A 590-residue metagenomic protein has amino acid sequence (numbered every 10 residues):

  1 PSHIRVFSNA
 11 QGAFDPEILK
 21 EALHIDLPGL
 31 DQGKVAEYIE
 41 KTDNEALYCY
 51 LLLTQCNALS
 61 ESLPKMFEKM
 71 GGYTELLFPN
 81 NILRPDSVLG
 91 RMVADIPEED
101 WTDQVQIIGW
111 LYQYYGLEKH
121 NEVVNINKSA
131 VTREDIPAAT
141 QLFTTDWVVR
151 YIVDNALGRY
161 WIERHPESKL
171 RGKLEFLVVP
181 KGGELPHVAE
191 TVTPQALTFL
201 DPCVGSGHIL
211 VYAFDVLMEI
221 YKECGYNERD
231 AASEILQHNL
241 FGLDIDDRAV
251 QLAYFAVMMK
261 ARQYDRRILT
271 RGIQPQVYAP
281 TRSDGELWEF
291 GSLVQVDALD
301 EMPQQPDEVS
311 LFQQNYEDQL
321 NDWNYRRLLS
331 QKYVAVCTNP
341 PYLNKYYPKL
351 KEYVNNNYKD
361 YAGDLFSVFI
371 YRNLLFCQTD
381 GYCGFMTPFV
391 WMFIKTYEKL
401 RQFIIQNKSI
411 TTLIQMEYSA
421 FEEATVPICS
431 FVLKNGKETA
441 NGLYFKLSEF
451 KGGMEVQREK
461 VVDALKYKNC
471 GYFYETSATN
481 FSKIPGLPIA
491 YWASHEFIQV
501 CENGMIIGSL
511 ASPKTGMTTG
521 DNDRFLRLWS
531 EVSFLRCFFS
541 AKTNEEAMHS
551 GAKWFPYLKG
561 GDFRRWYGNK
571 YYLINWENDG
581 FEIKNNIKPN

Functional and structural regions predicted by a protein language model:
P1-V6, T102-G116, R248, L252-F255 (+5 more regions): P-loop NTPase catalytic cores that bind/hydrolyze ATP
P1-W161, M258-V277: Non-catalytic, mostly N-terminal accessory regions of nucleic-acid modification and defense proteins
L76-L83, A94-T102, D135-V148, L200 (+8 more regions): Generic amphipathic alpha-helical segments used as scaffolds and interaction surfaces in large, multi-domain proteins
A94, Q415-M416: Adenylate-forming
T102, L117-V124, I162, P166 (+6 more regions): Intrinsically disordered or highly flexible coil/loop and linker segments, enriched in small and charged/polar residues
L117-V124, G158-G172, L177-V179, Y221 (+3 more regions): Short regulatory "switch" loops immediately downstream of catalytic or recognition motifs within protein catalytic
N127-T412, G436-Y472: SAM-dependent methyltransferase catalytic region
Y254-A256, R267-V334, T411, S419-N590: Polynucleotide-recognition surfaces of large bacterial nucleic-acid defense/processing enzymes
